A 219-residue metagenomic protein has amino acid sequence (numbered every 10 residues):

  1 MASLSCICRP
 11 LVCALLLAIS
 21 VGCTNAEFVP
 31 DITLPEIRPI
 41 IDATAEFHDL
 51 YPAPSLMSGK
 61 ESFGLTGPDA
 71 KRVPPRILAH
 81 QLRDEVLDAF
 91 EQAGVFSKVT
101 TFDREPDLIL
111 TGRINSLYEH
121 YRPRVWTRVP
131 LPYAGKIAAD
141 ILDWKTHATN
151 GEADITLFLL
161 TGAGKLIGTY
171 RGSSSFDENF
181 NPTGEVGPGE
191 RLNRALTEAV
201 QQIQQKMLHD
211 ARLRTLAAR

Functional and structural regions predicted by a protein language model:
M1-V12: Bacterial N-terminal signal peptides that target proteins for export
P10-S20: Bacterial N-terminal signal peptides
G22-A89, A93, R171-S173, E185 (+1 more regions): A structural "domain/chain start" motif
T24-I32, S97, F102-I167: Surface-exposed short loop/turn segments
L50-A53, R113-H120, W126, G172-D177: Generic short beta-strand segments
S55-G59, Y121-R124, I167, E178-P182: Short acidic/His/Gly/Ser-rich catalytic and metal-binding motifs that mark active-site loops of diverse hydrolases
T66-I77, A139-D154, F158-L208, R212: Short secondary-structure boundary motifs at beta->alpha junctions and helix caps
